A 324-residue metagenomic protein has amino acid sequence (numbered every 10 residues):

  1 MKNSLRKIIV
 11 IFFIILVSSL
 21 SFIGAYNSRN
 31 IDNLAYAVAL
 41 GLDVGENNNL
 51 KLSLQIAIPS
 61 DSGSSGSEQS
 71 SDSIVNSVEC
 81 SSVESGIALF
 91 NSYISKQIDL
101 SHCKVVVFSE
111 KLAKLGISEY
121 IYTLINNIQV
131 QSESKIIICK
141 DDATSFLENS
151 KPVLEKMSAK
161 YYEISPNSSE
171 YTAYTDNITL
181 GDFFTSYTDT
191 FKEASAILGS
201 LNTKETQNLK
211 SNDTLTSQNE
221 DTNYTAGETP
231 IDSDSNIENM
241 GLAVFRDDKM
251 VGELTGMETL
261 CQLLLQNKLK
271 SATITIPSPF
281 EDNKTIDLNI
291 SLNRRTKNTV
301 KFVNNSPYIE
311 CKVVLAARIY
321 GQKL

Functional and structural regions predicted by a protein language model:
K2-L324: A glycine-rich, acidic short-motif signal
